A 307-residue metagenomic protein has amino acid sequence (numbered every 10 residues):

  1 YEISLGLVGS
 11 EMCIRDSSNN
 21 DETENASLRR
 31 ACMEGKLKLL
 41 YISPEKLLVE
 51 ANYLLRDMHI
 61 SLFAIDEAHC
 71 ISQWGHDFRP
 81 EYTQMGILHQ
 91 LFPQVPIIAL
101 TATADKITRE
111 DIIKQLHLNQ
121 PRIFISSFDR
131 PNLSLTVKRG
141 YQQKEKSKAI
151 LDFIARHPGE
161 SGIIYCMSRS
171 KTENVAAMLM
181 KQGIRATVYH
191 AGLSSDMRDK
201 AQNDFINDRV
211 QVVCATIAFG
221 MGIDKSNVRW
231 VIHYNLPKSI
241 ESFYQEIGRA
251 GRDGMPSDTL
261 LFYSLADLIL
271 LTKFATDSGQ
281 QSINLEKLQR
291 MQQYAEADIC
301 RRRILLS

Functional and structural regions predicted by a protein language model:
Y1-E11: Positively charged, low-complexity/disordered segments
S10, R15-E286: Helicase motor core with emphasis on the C-terminal RecA-like subdomain
L271, G279-S307: C-terminal accessory/connector segments of nucleic-acid motor ATPases
